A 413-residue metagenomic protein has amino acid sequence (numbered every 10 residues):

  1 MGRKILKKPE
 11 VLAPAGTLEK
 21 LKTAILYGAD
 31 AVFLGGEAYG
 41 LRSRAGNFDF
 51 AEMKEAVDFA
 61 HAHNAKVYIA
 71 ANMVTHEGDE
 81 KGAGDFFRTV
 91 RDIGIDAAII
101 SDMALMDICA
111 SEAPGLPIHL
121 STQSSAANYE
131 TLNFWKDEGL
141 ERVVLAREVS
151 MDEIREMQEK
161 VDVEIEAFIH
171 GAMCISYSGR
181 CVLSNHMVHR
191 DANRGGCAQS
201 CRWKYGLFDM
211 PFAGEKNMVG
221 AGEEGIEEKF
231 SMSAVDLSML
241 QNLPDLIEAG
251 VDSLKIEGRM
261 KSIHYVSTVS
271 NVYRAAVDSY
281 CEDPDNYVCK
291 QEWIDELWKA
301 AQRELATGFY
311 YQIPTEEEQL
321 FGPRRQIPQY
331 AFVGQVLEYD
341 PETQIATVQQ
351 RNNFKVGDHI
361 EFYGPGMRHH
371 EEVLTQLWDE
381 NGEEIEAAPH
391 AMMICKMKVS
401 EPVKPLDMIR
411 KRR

Functional and structural regions predicted by a protein language model:
M1-L26, A31-L34, A38, V57 (+5 more regions): Surface-exposed amphipathic alpha-helical tracts and adjacent flexible/coil segments at the periphery of soluble enzymes
R42-F59: Glycine-rich, positively charged N-terminal anion/phosphate-binding segment
K81, G115-L116, L120-Y129: Gly/Gly-Pro- and Ser/Thr-rich, intrinsically disordered tail segments characteristic of DNA damage-repair and tolerance
A104-L105: Alpha-helix capping/helix-boundary segments
C109: RNase H-like DDE/DDD metal-dependent nuclease/strand-transfer catalytic core used by mobile genetic elements
